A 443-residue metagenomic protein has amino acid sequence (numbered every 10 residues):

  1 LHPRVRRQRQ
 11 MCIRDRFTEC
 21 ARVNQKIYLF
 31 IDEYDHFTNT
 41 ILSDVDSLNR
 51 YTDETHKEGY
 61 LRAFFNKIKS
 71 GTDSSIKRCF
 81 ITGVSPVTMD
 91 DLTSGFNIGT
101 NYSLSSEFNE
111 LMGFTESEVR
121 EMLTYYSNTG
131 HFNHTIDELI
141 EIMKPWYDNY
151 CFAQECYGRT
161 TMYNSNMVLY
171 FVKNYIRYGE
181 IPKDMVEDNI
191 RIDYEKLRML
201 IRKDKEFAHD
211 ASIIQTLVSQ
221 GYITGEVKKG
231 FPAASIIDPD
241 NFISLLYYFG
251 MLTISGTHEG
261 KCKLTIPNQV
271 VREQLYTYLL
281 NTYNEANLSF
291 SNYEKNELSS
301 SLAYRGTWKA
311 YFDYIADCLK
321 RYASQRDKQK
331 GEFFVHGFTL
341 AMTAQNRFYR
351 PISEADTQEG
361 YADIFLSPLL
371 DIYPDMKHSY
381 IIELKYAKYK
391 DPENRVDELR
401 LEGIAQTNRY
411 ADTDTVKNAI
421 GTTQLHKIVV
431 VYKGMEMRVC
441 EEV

Functional and structural regions predicted by a protein language model:
L1, F17-I27, L42, P374-M376: Short basic/glycine-enriched coil/helix segment immediately N-terminal to the Walker B
L1-R9, I13: Single conserved hydrophobic/aromatic residue that forms the stacking wall/gate of nucleotide- or nucleobase-binding
R16-C20, R50-K77: Substrate-engagement module of ASCE P-loop NTPases
V23-E54: Conserved P-loop NTPase "ATPase switch" module shared by AAA+ and STAND
F30-D32, A63, K77-V84: Structural recognition of the conserved hydrophobic beta-strand(s) that form the central parallel beta-sheet of P-loop
T88-S94, Y102-K173: Amphipathic alpha-helical segments of the small helical/lid subdomains adjacent to P-loop NTPase cores
G99-T100, T161-G403, R409-A411, C440-V443: Extended alpha-helical interface modules used as scaffolds for assembling large macromolecular complexes
T415-V443: Domain-level recognition of nuclease-like catalytic cores that cleave nucleotide substrates
